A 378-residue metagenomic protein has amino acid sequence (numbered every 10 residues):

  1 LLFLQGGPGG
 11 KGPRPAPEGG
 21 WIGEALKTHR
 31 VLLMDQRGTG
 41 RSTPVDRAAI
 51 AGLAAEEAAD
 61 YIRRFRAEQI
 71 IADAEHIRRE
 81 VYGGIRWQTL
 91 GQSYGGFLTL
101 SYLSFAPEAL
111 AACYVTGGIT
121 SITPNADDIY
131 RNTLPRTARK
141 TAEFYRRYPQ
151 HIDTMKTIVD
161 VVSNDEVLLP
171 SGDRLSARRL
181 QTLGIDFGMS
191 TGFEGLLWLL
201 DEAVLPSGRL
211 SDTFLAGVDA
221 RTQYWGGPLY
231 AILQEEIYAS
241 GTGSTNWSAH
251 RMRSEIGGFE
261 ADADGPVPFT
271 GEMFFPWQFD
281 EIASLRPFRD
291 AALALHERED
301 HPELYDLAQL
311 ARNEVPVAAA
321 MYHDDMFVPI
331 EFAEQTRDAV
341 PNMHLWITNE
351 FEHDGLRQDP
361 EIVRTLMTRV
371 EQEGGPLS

Functional and structural regions predicted by a protein language model:
L1-S171, R286-A292, P302-L310, V328-E331 (+1 more regions): Gly/Pro-rich cap/lid or specificity-loop segments adjacent to the active site
P13, R79, I185, M189 (+1 more regions): Residue-level marker of positions within ordered structural domains that often coincide with functionally constrained
G91, G184, M321: Pocket-edge structural micro-motifs
E166-R298: Alpha/beta-hydrolase fold active-site neighborhood
G192-G195, D325-F332: Conserved alpha/beta-hydrolase "acid-adjacent" motif
L199-D201, P329-D338: Short alpha-helix in the alpha/beta-hydrolase fold that links the catalytic acid
N313, A318-M321: Short beta-strand/loop motif that positions the catalytic acidic residue of the alpha/beta-hydrolase fold
A319, R337-W346, E361: C-terminal structured domains
